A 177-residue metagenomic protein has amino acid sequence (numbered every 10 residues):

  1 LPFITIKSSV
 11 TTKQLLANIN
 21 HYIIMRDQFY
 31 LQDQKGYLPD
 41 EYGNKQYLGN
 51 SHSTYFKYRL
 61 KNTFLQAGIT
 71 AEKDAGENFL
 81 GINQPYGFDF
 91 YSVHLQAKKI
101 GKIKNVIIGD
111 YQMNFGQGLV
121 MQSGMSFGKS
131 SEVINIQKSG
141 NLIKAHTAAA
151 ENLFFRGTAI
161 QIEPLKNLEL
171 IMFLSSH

Functional and structural regions predicted by a protein language model:
L1-H177: Outer-membrane beta-barrel channel domains
